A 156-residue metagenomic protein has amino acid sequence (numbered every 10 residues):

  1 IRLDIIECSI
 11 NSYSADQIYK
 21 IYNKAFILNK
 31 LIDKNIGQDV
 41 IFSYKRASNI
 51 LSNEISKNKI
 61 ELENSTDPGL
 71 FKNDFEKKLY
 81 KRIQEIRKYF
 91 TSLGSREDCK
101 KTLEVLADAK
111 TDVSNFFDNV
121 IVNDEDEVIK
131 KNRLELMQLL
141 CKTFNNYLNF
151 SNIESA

Functional and structural regions predicted by a protein language model:
I1-A156: Amphipathic alpha-helical "coupling" segments that flank catalytic cores
